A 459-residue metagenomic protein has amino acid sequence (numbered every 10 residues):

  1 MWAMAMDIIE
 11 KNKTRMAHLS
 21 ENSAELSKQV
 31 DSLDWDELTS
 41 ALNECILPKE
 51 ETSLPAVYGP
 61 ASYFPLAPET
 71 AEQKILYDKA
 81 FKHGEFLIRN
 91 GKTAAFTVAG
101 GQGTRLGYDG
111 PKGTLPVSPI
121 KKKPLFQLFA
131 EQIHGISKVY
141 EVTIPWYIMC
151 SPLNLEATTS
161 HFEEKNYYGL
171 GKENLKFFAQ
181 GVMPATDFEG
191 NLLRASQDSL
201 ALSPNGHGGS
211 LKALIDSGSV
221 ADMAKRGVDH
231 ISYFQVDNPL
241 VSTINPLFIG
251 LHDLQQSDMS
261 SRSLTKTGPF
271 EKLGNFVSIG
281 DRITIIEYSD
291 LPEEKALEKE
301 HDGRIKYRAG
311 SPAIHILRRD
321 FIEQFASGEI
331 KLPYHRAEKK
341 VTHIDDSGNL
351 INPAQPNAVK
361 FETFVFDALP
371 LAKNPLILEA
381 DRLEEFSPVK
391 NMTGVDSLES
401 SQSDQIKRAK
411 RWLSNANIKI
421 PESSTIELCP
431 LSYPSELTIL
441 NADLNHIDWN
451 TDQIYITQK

Functional and structural regions predicted by a protein language model:
W2-E173, P184, L193-A213, V220-A221 (+2 more regions): N-terminal glycine-rich phosphate-binding loop and ensuing alpha1 helix
A95-T97, I148, F177, Y233 (+2 more regions): Structural beta-sheet core signal
F96-G100, Q180, A380-R382: Short loop/turn segments at strand-loop or loop-helix junctions that form parts of catalytic or ligand-binding pockets
I136-Y140, Y168, R226, L254 (+1 more regions): Alpha-helix C-cap/termination motif
K172-E271: Conserved beta-loop-beta/alpha segment of the NTase-like Rossmann-fold superfamily that binds/positions NTPs
G227-I231, L240-I244, I249-K419, S423: Catalytic core of tubulin tyrosine ligase-like
